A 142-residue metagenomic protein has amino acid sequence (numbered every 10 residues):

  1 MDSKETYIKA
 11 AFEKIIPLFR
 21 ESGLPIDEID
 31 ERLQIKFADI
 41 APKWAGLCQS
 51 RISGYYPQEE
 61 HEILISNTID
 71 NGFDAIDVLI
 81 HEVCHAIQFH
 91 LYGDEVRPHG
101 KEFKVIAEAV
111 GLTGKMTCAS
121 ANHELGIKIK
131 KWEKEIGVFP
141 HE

Functional and structural regions predicted by a protein language model:
D2-N71, H90-E142: Metalloprotease/metallohydrolase-associated module, dominated by Zn2+-dependent proteases
D74: Glycine-rich, basic loop-to-helix element that forms the pyrophosphate-binding segment of sugar-nucleotide handling
D77-H90: Active-site recognition of the HExxH zinc-binding catalytic motif
